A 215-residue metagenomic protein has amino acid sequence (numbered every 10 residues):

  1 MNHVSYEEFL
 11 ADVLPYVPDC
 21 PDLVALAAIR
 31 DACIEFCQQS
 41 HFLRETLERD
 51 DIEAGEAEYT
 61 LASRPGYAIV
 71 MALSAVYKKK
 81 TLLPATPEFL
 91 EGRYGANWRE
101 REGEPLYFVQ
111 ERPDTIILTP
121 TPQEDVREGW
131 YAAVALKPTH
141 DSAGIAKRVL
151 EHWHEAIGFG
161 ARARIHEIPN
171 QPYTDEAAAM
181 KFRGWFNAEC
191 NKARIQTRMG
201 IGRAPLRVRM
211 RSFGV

Functional and structural regions predicted by a protein language model:
M1-V215: Glycine-enriched, solvent-exposed interface loops adjoining structured elements
